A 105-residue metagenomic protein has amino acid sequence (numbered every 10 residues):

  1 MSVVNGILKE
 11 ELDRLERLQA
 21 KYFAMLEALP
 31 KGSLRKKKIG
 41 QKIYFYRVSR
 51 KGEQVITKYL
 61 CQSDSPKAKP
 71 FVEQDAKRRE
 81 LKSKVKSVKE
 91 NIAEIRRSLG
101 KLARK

Functional and structural regions predicted by a protein language model:
M1-K105: Conserved glycine(s) in the ABC-transporter nucleotide-binding domain "signature"
